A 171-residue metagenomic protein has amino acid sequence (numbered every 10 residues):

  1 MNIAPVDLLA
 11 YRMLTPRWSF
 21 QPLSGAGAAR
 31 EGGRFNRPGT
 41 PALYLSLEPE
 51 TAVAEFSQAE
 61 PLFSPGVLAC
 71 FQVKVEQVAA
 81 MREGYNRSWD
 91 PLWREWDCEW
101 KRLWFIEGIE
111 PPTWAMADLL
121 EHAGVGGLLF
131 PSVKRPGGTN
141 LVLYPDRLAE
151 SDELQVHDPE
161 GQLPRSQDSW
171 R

Functional and structural regions predicted by a protein language model:
M1-R30, R34-R37, L62-R171: Active-site and NAD+-binding cores of ADP-ribose-processing enzymes
G33-F63: Extended catalytic/binding region for NAD+/ADP-ribose chemistry, centered on the ART fold
